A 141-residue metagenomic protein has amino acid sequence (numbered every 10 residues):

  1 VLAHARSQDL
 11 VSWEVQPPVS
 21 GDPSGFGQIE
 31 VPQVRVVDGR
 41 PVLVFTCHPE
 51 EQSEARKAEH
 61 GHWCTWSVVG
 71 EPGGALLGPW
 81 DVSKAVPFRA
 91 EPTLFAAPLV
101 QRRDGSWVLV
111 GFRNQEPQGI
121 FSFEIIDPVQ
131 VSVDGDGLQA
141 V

Functional and structural regions predicted by a protein language model:
V1-V141: Carbohydrate-active catalytic/glycan-binding domains of CAZyme proteins, especially the secreted or lumenal ectodomains
